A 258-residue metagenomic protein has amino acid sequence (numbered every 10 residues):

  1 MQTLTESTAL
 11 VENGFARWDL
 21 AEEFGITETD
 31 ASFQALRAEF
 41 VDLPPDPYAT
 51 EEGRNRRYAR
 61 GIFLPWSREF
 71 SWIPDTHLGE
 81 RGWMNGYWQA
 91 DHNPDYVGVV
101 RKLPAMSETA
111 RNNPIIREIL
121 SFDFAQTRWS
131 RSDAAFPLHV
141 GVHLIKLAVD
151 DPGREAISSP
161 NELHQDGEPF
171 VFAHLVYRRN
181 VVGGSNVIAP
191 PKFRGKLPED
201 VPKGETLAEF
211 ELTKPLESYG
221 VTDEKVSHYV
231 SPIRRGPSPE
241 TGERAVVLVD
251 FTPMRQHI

Functional and structural regions predicted by a protein language model:
M1-D91: N-terminal auxiliary "cap/dimerization" subdomain that precedes the catalytic jelly-roll/cupin core of mononuclear
R17, L144, V171-A173, S218-G220 (+1 more regions): Conserved hydrophobic/aromatic beta-strand scaffold that supports enzyme active sites
E22-F24, I62-S67, T76, L144-V149 (+4 more regions): Short, flexible loop/turn elements at secondary-structure junctions
F70-G141: Signature of the catalytic double-stranded beta-helix
F70-P74, V181-A189, R244-V246: Short, well-ordered strand-loop elements centered on a beta-strand within folded domains, enriched for acidic residues
S107-R111, A134-F136, L163-H164, A208-E211 (+1 more regions): Short, contiguous, pocket-lining structural segments that sit at or immediately flank catalytic/ligand-binding sites
L138-H143, A148-E209: Catalytic core of non-heme Fe(II) oxygenases with the double-stranded beta-helix
I157, P190-I258: Catalytic core of Fe(II)/2-oxoglutarate
